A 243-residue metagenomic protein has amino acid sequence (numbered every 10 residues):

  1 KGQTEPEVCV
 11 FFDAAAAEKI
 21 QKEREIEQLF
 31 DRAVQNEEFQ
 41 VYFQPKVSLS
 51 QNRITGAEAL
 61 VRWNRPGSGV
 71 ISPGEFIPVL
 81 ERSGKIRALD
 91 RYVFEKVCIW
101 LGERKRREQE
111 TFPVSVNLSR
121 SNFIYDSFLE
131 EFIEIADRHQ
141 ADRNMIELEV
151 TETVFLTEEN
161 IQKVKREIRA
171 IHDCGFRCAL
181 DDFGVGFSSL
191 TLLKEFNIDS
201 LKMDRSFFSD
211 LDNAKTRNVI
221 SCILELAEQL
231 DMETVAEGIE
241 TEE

Functional and structural regions predicted by a protein language model:
K1-E5, V10-E25, L29, E75 (+6 more regions): Cyclic nucleotide signaling catalytic output domains
T4, R32, N36, S48 (+5 more regions): Nucleotide second-messenger and two-component phosphorelay signaling modules
F11, K22-V79, N117, E149 (+2 more regions): Active-site core of bacterial EAL-family cyclic-dinucleotide phosphodiesterase domains
D13, K19-Q21, L49-E58, K85-K163 (+1 more regions): Catalytic core of bacterial c-di-GMP phosphodiesterases, primarily the EAL and HD-GYP domains, capturing alpha-helical
E25, E130-I133, Q162-R166, A214-S221: Charged helix-capping and loop-helix junction motifs
A59, E75, V79-L80, V93-L101 (+4 more regions): Structural preference for long, well-ordered alpha-helical segments in enzyme cores
I133-L211, L226, L230-E243: The catalytic core of metal-dependent phosphodiesterases that act on cyclic dinucleotides
